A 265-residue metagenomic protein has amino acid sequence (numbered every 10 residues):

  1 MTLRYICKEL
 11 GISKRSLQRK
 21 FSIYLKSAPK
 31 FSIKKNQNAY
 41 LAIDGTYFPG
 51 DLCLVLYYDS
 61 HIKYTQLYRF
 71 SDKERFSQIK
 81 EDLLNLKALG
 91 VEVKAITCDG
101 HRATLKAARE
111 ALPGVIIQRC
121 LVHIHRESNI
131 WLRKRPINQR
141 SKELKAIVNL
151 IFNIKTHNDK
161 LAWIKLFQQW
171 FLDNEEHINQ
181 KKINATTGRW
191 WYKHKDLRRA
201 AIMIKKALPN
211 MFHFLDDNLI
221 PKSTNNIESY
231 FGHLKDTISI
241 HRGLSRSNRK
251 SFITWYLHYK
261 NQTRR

Functional and structural regions predicted by a protein language model:
M1: Short, amphipathic alpha-helical "recognition" segments used to contact nucleic acids or chromatin
R4-K8: Residues within the helices of the helix-turn-helix
E9-R102, K106-G114, A207: RNase H-like nuclease fold core
G11-S13, R75, C120, T156 (+2 more regions): Helix N-terminus capping/helix-initiation residues
K94-L105, L112, K142-R265: Acidic/histidine-rich catalytic cores and adjacent linkers of DNA breakage/strand-transfer/modification proteins
L112-P136: Inter-helix linker motif
